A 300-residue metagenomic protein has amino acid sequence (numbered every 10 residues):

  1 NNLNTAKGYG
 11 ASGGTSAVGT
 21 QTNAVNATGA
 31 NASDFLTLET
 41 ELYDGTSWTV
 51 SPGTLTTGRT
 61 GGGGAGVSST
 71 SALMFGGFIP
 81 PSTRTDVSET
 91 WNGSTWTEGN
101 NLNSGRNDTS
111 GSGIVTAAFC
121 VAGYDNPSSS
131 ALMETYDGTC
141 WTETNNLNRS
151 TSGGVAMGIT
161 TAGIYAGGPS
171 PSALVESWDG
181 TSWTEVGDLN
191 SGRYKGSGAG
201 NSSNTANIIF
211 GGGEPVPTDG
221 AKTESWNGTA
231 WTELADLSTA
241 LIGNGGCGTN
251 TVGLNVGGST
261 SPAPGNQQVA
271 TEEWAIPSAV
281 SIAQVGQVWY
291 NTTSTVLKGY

Functional and structural regions predicted by a protein language model:
N1-Y300: Polar, enzyme-active/binding microenvironments
